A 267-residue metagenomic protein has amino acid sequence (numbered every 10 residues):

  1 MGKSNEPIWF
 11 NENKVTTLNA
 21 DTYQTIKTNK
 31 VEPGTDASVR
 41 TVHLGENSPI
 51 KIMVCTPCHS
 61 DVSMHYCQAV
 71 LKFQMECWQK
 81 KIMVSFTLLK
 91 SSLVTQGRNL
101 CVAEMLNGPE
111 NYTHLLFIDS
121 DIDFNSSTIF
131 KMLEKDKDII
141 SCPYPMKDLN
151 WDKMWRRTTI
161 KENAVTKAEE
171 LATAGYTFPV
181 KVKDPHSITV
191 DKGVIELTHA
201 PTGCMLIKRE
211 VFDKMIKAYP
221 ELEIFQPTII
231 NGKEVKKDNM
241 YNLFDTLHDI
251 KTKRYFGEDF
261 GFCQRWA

Functional and structural regions predicted by a protein language model:
M1-T22: Class I S-adenosyl-L-methionine-dependent methyltransferase catalytic core
L18-S92, Q96: N-proximal low-complexity "stem/linker" segments adjacent to membrane-targeting elements
I52, Y112-T113, K137: Local beta-strand N-terminus motif with an aromatic residue
N99-H114: Active-site nucleotide-sugar/metal-binding loop of Leloir-type enzymes
V102, N125-L247: Conserved catalytic core of nucleotide-sugar-dependent glycosyltransferases
N111-D123: Short beta-strand-to-loop acidic/aromatic patch adjacent to the donor-nucleotide binding site
L247-G257: Active-site neighborhoods of divalent-metal-dependent phosphate/nucleic-acid chemistry enzymes
F262-R265: Short active-site alpha-helical segment characteristic of glycosyltransferases and processive polysaccharide synthases
